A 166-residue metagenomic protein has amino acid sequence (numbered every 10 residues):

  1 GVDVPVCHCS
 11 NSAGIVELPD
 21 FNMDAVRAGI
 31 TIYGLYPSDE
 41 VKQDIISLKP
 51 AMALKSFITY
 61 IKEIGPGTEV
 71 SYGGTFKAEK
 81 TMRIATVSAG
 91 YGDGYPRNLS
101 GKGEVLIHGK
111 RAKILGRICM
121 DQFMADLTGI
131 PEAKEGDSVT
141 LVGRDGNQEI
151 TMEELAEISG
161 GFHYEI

Functional and structural regions predicted by a protein language model:
G1-I166: Active-site anion/phosphate-binding pocket segments in diverse small-molecule metabolic enzymes
